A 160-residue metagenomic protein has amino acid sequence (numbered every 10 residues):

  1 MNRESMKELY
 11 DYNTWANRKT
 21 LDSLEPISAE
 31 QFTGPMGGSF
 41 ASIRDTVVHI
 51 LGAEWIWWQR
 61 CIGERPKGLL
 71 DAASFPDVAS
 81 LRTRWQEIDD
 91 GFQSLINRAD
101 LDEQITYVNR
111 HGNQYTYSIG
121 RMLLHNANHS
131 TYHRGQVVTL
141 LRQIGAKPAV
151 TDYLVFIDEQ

Functional and structural regions predicted by a protein language model:
M1-N2: Long, non-globular segments of proteins
K7-D71, H111-Q160: Short, contiguous alpha-helical
E64-E103: Helix-adjacent hinge/juxtasegments
I105-V108: A glycine-biased, small/acidic residue-tolerant capping/turn segment at secondary-structure junctions
